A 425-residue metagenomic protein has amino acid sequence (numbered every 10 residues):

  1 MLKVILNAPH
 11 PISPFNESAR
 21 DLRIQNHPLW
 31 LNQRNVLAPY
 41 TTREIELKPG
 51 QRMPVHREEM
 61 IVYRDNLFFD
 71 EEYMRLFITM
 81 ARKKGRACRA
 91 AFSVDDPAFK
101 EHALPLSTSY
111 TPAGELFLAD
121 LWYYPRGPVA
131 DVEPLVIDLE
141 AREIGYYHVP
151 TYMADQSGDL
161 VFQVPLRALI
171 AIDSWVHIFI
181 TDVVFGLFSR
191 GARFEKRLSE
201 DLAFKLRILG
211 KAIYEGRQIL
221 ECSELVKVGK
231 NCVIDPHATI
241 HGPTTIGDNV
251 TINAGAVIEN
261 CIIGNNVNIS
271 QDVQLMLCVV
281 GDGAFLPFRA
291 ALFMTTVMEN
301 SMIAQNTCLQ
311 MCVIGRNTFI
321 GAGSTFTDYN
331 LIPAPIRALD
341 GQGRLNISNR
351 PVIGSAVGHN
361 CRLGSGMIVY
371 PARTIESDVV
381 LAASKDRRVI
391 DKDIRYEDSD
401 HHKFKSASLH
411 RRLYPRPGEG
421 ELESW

Functional and structural regions predicted by a protein language model:
M1-E224, R373, D378, S384 (+1 more regions): Terminal amphipathic alpha-helical/low-complexity segments used for targeting or macromolecular assembly
I12, F68, I240, I258 (+3 more regions): Surface-exposed, flexible loop/turn segments at secondary-structure boundaries
S18, R23-Q25, V226-V228, L345-A356: Glycine-rich, flexible loop segments associated with nucleotide phosphate handling
L22, E44-I45, I262, V297 (+1 more regions): Short, flexible loop segments at the rims of nucleotide/cofactor-binding pockets, characterized by
L220-C222, I240, V257, C308 (+2 more regions): Short, solvent-exposed loop/turn positions at domain surfaces that link secondary-structure elements or cap domain
V226-A291: Acidic, glycine-rich loop-and-beta core segments that form the ion-binding/anion-interacting portion of active sites
D272, P287-W425: Glycine-rich hexapeptide-repeat left-handed beta-helix
